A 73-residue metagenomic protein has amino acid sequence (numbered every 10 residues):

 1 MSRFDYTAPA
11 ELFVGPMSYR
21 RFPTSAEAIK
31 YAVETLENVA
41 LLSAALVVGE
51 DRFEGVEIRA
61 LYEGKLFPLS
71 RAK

Functional and structural regions predicted by a protein language model:
M1, S70-K73: Short intrinsically disordered terminal tails
M1-M17, G55, A60: Short aromatic-glycine-(Arg/Gly/Cys) micro-motifs in beta-strand/loop hairpins
P23-N38: A short, charged, amphipathic alpha-helix used as a generic interaction element across diverse proteins
V39-F67, R71: Short, mixed-charge low-complexity intrinsically disordered segments
